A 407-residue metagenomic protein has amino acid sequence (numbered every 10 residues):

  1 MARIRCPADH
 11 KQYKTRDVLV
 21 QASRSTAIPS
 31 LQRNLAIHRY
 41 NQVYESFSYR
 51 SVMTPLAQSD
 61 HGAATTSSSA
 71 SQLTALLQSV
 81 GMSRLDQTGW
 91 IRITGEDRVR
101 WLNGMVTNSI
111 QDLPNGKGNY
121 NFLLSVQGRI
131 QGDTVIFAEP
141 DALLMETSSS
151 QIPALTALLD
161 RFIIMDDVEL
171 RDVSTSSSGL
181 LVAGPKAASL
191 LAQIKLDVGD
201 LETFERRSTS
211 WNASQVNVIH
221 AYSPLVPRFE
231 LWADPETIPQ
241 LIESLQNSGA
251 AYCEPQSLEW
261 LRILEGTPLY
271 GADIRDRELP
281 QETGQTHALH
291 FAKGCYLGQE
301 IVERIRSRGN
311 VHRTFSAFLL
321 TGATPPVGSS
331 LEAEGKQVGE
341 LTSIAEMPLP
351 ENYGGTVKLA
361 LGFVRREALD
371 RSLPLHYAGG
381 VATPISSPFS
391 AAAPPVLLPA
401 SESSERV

Functional and structural regions predicted by a protein language model:
D9-Y13, N34, H38-N41: Intrinsic-disorder-associated, low-complexity terminal segments enriched in Asp/Asn/His/Tyr and depleted of Lys/Arg
S23-S25, S30, S46-S48: Serine residues within intrinsically disordered or low-complexity segments
Y40, Y44-D133, F137, V407: Acidic, proline/glycine-enriched N-terminal capping motif
Y49-L56, T134, T283-L289, K293-Q299 (+1 more regions): Glycine-rich, small/acidic residue-mixed loop/short-helix segments
G81-S83, G89-W90, V135-P268: Acidic, low-complexity central loop/insert segments
G95, M145, V182-G184, L231 (+3 more regions): Residue-level signal for inorganic ion chemistry
E230-S316: Anionic-ligand-binding alpha/beta catalytic cores of soluble enzymes and soluble regulatory domains that recognize
